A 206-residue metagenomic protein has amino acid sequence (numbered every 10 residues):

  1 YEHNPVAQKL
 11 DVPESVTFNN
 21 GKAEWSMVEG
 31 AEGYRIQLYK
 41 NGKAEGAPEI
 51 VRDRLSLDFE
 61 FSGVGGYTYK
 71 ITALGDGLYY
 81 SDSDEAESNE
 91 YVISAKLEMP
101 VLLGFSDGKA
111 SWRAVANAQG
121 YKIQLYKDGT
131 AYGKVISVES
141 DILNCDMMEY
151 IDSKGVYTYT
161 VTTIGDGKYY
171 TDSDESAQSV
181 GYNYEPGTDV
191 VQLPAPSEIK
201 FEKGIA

Functional and structural regions predicted by a protein language model:
Y1-P5, D76-A95, D166-T188: Extracellular fibronectin type III
A7-V16, S94-G104, D189-I199: Proline-enriched interdomain boundary motifs that mark the N-terminal boundary and often initiate the first structured
P13, W25, I36, I71 (+6 more regions): An aromatic-rich alpha-helical recognition segment common to small helix-rich domains
G21-G30, G108-A118, A206: Conserved aromatic anchor
A31-G46, A118-V135: Extracellular low-complexity, O-glycosylation-prone stalks/linkers
P48-R54, L103, V135-I142: Short beta-strand segments within Ig-like beta-sandwich modules, predominantly Fibronectin type-III
L55-F59, L143-M147: Short strand-edge motifs at loop-to-beta-strand transitions and within beta-strands of extracellular beta-rich domains
F61-Y80, E149-T171: Beta-strand-rich modules
